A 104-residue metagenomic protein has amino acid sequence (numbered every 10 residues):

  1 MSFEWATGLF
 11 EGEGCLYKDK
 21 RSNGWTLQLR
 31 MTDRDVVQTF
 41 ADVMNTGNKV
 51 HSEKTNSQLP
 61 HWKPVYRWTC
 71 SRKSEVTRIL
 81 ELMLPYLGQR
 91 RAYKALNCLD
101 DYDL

Functional and structural regions predicted by a protein language model:
M1-L104: Internal intein/HINT superfamily modules and their associated LAGLIDADG
